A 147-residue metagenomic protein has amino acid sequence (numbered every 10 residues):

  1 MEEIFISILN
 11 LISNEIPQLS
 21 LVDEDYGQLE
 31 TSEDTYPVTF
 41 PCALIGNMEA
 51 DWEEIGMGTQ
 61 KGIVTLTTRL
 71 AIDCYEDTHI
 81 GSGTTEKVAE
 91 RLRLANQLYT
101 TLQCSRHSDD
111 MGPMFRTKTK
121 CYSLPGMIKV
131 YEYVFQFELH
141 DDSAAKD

Functional and structural regions predicted by a protein language model:
M1-P37, L44-D147: Charged, amphipathic alpha-helical segments and their flanking helix caps
